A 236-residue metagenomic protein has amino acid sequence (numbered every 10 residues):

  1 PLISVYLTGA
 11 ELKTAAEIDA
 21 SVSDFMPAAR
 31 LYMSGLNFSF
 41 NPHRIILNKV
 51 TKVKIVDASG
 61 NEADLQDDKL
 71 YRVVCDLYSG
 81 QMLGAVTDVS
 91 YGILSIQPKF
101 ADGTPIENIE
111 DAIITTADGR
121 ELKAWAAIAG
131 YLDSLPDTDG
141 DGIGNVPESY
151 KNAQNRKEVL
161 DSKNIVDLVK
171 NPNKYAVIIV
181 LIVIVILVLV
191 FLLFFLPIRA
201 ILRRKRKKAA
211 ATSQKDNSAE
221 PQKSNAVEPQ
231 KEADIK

Functional and structural regions predicted by a protein language model:
P1-K215, I235-K236: Catalytic centers of hydrolytic enzymes
